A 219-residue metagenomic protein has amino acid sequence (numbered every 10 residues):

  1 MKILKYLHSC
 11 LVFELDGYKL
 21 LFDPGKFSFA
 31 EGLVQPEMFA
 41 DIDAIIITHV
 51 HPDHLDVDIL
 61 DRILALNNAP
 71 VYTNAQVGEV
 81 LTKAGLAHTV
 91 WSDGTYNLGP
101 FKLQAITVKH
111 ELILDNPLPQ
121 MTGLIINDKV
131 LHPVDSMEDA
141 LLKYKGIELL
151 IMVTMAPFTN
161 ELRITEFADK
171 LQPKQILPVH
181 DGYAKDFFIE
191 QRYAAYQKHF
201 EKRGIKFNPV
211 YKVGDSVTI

Functional and structural regions predicted by a protein language model:
M1, T82-T95, K143, K174-I219: Binuclear metal-ion centers of metallo-dependent hydrolases, dominated by the metallo-beta-lactamase
M1-Q35, P117-D135, L149: Conserved beta-strand hairpin/beta-sheet module of binuclear metal-dependent hydrolase folds, prominently
V12-V50, V57-R62, I113-L114, M137-K143: Pre-active-site segment of Zn-dependent metallo-hydrolases
L21-G25, I42-D53, Y72-A75, L131-D135 (+3 more regions): Active-site neighborhood of phospho(di)ester-bond hydrolases with catalytic His/Asp-centered motifs
F27-A30, H51-L55, G78-L81, T95-N97 (+5 more regions): Active-site environment of divalent metal-dependent phosphoester hydrolases
V34-Y96: Active-site HxH/HxHxD metal-binding segment of metal-dependent hydrolases
N68, I164-D181: Proline-aspartate-enriched helix->loop->beta-strand connector
L112-K170: Active-site-proximal loop/helix segments of hydrolase catalytic cores
